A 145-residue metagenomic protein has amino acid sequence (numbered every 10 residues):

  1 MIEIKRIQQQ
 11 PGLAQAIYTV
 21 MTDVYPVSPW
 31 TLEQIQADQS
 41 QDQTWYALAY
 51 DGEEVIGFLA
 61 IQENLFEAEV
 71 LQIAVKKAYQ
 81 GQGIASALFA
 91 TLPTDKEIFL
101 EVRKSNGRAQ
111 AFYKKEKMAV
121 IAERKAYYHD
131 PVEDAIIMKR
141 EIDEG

Functional and structural regions predicted by a protein language model:
I2, R6-A78, F89-T91, E141-E144: Acetyl-CoA-dependent GNAT
W45, E97-I98: Short active-site oxyanion
V55, V120-A122: Residue-level detector of beta-propeller blades
V70, I98-V102: Conserved hydrophobic beta-strand within the GNAT/NAT acetyltransferase core sheet that lines the active-site cleft
V75, G81-T94, G107-K115: Conserved acetyl-CoA-binding loop-helix of GNAT-fold acetyltransferases
R103-G107, A126-G145: C-terminal "cap" of GNAT-fold acetyltransferases
Y113, M118, M138: Conserved active-site tyrosine of GNAT-family acetyltransferases
